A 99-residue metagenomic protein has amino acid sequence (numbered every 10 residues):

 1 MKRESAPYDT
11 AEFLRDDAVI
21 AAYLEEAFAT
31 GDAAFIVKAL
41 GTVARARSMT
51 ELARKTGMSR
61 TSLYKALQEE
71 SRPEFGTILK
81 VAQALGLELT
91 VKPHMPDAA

Functional and structural regions predicted by a protein language model:
M1-V43: N-terminal flexible/basic segments that precede or flank functional cores
S5-A6, A22, T50-A53, A99: Terminal, compositionally biased segments used for targeting/anchoring and flexible tails
A29, R45, Q68-S71: Alpha-solenoid HEAT/Armadillo repeat architecture
R45-K65: Short alpha-helical DNA-recognition segment
E70-Q83: Short, basic-rich loop-to-helix N-cap that marks the start of a DNA-contacting helix
G86-A99: Short C-terminal boundary/hinge segments that cap the last helix of small helical domains
